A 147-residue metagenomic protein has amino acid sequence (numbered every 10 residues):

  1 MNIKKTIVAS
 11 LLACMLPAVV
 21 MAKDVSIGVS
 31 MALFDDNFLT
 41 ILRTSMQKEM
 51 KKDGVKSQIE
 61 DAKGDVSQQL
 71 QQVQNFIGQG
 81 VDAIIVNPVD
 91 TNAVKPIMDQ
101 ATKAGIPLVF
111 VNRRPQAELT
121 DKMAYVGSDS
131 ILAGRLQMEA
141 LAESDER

Functional and structural regions predicted by a protein language model:
N2-K5, L12, A22-R147: A residue-level marker of the well-folded mature domains of exported/periplasmic proteins
M15-V19: N-terminal signal peptide c-region/cleavage motif recognized by signal peptidases
